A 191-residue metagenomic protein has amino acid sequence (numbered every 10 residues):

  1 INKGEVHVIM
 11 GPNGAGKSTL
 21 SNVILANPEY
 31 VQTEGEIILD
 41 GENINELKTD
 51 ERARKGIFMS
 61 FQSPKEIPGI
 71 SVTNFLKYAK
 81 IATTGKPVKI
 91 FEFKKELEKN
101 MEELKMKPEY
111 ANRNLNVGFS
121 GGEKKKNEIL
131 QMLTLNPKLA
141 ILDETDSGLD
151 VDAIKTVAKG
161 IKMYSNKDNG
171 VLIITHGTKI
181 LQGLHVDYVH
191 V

Functional and structural regions predicted by a protein language model:
H7, S18-E29: Short, conserved post-Walker A segment of ABC-type ATPase nucleotide-binding domains
V8, A53-Q62, G170-L172: ABC nucleotide-binding domain signature
M10-P12: The feature captures the beta-strand-to-loop junction immediately N-terminal to the Walker
E36-R52, N116: ABC ATPase NBD Q-loop/coupling interface
K65-K138: ABC-family P-loop ATPase nucleotide-binding domains
E144-T145: Walker B catalytic motif
I154-K167: Helical segment within the ABC ATPase nucleotide-binding domain
I174-G177: H-loop/switch region of ABC-family ATPase nucleotide-binding domains
